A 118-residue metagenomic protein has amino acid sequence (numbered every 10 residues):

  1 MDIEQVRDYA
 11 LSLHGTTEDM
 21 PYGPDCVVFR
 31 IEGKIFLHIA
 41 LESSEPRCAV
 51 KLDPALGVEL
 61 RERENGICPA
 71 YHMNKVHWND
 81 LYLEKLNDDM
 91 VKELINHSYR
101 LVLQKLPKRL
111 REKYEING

Functional and structural regions predicted by a protein language model:
M1-G118: Charge-dense, helix-prone N-terminal extensions
